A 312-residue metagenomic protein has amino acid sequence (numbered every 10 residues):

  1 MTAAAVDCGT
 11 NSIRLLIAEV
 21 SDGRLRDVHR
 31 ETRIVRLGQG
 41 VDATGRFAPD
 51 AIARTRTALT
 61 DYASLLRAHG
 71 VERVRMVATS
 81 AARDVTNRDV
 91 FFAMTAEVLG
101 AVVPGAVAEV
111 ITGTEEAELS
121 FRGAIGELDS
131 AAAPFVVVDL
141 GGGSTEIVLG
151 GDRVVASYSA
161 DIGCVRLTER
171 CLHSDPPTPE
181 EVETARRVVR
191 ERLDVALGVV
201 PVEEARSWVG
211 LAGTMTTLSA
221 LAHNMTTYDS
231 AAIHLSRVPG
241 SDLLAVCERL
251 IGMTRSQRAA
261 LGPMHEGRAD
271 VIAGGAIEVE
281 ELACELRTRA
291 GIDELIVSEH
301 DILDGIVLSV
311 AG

Functional and structural regions predicted by a protein language model:
M1-R26: N-terminal basic/disordered segments at the start of proteins
A3, I17-V20, G40-S64, A68 (+3 more regions): Helical "lid/coupling" subdomains associated with nucleotide-phosphate turnover
T10-S12, T79, A124, G141-I147 (+1 more regions): Ser/Thr-glycine-rich phosphate-binding loops at phosphate-binding pockets of nucleotides, nucleotide cofactors
I13, L25, T145, V154-V155: Hydrophobic residues embedded in beta-strands of well-ordered beta-sheets
R24-Q39, L66-H69: N-terminal glycine-rich anion-binding loops that anchor highly charged ligand groups
R73-M76: Conserved beta-strand/loop subsegment of P-loop NTPase cores
